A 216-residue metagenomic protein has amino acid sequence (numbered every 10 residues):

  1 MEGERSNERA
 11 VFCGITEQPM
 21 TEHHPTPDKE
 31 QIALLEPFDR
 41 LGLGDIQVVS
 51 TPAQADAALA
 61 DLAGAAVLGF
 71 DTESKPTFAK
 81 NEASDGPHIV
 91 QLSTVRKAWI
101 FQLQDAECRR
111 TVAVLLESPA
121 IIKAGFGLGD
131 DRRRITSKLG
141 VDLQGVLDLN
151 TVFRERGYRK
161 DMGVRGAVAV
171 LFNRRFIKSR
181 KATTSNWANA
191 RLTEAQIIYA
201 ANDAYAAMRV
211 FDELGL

Functional and structural regions predicted by a protein language model:
M1-E2, M20: N-terminal acidic, proline/glycine-rich, low-complexity intrinsically disordered segments
E2-V11: Positively charged N-terminal leader segments that act as targeting/secretion signals
S6-N7, I32, K181, T193: Generic detection of intrinsically disordered/low-complexity segments and helix-coil linkers/edges
F12-L68, L149: N-terminal accessory regions of nucleic-acid-interacting proteins
I46-S50, D56, A63-V67, F78-K80 (+4 more regions): Conserved DEDDh/DEDDy metal-dependent 3′-5′ exonuclease domain
D71: Short conserved active-site loop signatures built around small residues
K75: Conserved Rossmann-like nucleotide-cofactor binding loop
